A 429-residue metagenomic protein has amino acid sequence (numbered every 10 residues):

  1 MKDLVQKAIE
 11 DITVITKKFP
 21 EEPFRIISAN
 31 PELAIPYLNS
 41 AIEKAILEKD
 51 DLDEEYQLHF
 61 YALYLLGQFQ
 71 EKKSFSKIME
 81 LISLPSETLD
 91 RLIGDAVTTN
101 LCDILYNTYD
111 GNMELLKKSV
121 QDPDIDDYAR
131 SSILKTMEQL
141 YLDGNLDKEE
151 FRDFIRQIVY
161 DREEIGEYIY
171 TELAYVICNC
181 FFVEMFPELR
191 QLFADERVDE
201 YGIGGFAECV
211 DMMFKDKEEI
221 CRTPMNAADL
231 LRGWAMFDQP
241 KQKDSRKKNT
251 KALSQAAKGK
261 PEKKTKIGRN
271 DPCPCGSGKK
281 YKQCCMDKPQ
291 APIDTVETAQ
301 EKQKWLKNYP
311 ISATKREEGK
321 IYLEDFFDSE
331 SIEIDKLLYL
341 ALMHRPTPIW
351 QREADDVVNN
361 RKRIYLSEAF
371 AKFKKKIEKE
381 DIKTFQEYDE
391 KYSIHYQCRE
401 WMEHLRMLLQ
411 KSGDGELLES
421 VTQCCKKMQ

Functional and structural regions predicted by a protein language model:
M1-K44, Q68, D103, E114 (+4 more regions): Acidic/negatively charged segments and metal-coordination signatures
L4, N30-I42, L58, Q70-I78 (+10 more regions): Structural recognition of alpha-solenoid helical scaffolds
I9-V14, K44-L52, E80-R91, K118-D127 (+4 more regions): Solenoid-like repeat scaffolds
D11-I15, E21-I82, T99-D110, K117 (+2 more regions): Alpha-helical solenoid scaffolds in large eukaryotic transport, assembly, and signaling factors
K18-E32, Y56-F69, D90-D110, Y128-N145 (+2 more regions): Structural detector for internal amphipathic alpha-helices that build alpha-solenoid repeat scaffolds
P31-L38, K73-S76, Y109-D110, N145-E149 (+3 more regions): Helix-turn-helix repeat elements of alpha-solenoid scaffolds
L47-L52, E87-R91, Y322-S329, F373-Y396 (+2 more regions): Flexible helix-coil transition and linker loops at the boundaries of alpha-helical arrays
S131, S329-R352, S393-S412, Q429: Amphipathic alpha-helical repeat scaffolds of TPR domains
